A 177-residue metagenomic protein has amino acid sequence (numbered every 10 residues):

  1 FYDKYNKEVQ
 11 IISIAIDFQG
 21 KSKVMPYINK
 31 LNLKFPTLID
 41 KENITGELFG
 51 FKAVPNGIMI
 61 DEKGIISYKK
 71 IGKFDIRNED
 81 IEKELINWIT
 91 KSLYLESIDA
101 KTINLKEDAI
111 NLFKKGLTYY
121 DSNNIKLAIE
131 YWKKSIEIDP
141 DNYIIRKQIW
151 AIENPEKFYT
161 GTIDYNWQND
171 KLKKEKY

Functional and structural regions predicted by a protein language model:
F1-A15, P26-K30: Conserved helix-turn-beta segment immediately C-terminal to the redox Cys motif in thioredoxin-like folds
M25-E62: Short, internal strand/loop/helix patches that form the active-site neighborhood or redox-interaction surface
N29, I136-E137: Conserved structural position within tetratricopeptide repeats
D61-E130, Y143, E153, K157-F158: Thiol-/selenol-based redox modules, centered on thioredoxin-like and closely related oxidoreductase domains
Y94-L95, A151-Y177: Alpha-helical linker/edge segments of TPR/alpha-solenoid repeat scaffolds and analogous pre-/post-domain helices
F113, R146-I149, D164: Alpha-solenoid helical repeat scaffolds
